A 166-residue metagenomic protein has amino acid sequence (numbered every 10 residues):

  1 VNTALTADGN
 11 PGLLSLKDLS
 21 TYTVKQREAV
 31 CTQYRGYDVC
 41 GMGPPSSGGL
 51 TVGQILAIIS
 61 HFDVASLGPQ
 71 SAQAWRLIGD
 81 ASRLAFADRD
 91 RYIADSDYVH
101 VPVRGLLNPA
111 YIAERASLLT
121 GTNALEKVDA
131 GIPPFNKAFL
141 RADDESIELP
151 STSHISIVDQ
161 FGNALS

Functional and structural regions predicted by a protein language model:
V1, G12, H61-S166: Internal maturation/activation junctions in enzymes
V1-V39, G43: Long, well-ordered, tryptophan-enriched scaffold segments
P44-P45, V158: Extended C-terminal regions of large enzymes
L50: Flexible, polar/acidic helix-loop-strand segments at domain edges
I58: Conserved catalytic core of Hanks-type protein kinase domains
